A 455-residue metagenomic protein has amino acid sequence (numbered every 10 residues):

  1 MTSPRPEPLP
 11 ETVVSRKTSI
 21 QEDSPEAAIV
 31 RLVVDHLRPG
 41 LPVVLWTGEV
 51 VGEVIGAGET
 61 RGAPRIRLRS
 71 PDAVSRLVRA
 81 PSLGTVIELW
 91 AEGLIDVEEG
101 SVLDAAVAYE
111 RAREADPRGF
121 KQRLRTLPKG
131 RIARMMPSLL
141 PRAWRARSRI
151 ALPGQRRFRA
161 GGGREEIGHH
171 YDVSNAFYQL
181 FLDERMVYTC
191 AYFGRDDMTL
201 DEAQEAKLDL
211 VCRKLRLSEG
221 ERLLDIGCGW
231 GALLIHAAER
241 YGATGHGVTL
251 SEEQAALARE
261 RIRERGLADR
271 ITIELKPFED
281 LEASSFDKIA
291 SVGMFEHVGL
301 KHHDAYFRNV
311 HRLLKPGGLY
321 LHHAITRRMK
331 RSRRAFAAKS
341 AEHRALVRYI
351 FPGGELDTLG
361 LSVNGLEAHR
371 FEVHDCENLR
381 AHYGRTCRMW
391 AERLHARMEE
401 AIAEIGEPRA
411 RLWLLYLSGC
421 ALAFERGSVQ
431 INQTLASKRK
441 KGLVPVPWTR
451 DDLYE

Functional and structural regions predicted by a protein language model:
T2-D196, A203-Q204, L210: Feature captures hydrophobic
E219-G227: Conserved class I S-adenosyl-L-methionine
W230-Y241: Conserved SAM-binding loop of SAM-dependent methyltransferases across substrates and taxa, primarily the Class I
A258-R259: Conserved SAM-binding loop
E279-I289: A short acidic, Gly/Pro-enriched loop at the edge of an enzyme's catalytic core that lines a small-molecule cofactor
D304-P316: A short glycine-rich, Lys/Arg-flanked "PGG" loop and its adjoining helix->strand segment in the class I
G317-I325: Conserved beta-strand signature within the Rossmann-like core of class I S-adenosyl-L-methionine
T326-L443, D451-Y454: Substrate-binding/catalytic lobe of Class I Rossmann-like enzymes that use SAM or dcSAM, i.e., the mid-to-C-terminal
